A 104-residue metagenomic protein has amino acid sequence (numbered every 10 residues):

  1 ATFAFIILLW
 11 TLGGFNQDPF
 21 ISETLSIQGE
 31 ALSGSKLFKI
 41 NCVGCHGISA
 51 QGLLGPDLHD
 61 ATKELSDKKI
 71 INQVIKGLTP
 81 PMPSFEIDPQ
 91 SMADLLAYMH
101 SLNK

Functional and structural regions predicted by a protein language model:
A1-G29, D88, H100-K104: Post-cleavage N-terminal segment of exported redox proteins
G14-Q17, S22-E23, G44-C45, H59 (+1 more regions): Intrinsically disordered, low-complexity segments enriched in polar/charged residues with Gly/Pro, especially when
S26-Q51, K68, N72-K76: Sequence/structural segment immediately N-terminal to covalent heme-attachment motifs in c-type and related
S49, H59-K104: Extracytoplasmic electron-transfer domains, predominantly the class I c-type cytochrome c fold
L54-L58: Short cysteine/histidine-rich zinc-coordinating motifs and their immediately flanking basic loops
